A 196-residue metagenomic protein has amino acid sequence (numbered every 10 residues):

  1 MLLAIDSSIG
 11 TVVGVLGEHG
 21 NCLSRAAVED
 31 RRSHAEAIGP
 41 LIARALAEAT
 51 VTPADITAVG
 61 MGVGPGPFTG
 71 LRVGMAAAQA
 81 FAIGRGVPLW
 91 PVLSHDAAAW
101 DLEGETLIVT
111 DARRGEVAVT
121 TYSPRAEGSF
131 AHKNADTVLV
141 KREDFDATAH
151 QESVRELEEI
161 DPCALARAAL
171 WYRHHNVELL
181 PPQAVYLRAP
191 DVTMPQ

Functional and structural regions predicted by a protein language model:
M1-C22, E29, S33-A37, W90-Q196: Oxyanion-binding and handling regions
P40-I42, V73: Short, conserved active-site loops that position catalytic residues or coordinate cofactors/metal ions across diverse
I42-A58, P124: Phosphate/pyrophosphate-binding loops at sites that engage ATP/ADP/AMP, CoA/4′-phosphopantetheine, polyphosphate
A43-R44, I83, W171: Short glycine/serine- and small hydrophobic-enriched flexible loop segments
A49-A54, A82-V92: Phosphate-handling active-site elements
A58-V87: DPxDG-like acidic metal-binding loop motif
